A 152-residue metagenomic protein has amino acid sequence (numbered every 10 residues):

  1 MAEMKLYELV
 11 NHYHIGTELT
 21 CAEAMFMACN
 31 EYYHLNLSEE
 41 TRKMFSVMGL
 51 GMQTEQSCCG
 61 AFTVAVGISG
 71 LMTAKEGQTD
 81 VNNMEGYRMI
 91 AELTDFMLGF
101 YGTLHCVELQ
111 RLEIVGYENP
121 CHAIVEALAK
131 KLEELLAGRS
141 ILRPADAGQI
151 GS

Functional and structural regions predicted by a protein language model:
M1-A2, C29-V47, F100-L104: Acidic-glycine-rich active-site phosphate/pyrophosphate-binding loop
M1-T17: Polybasic, low-complexity association/targeting segments
T17-L37, E92-G99: An acidic intrinsically disordered interaction segment
Y32-K43, L71-G86: Phosphate-handling active-site elements
T41, Q56-A61: Active-site nucleophile and cofactor-binding loops and adjacent substrate-binding regions of central metabolic enzymes
V47-Q56: Transmembrane alpha-helix interface/packing and boundary motifs in multi-pass membrane proteins, characterized by
T63-M72: DPxDG-like acidic metal-binding loop motif
E85-S152: C-terminal binding/interaction regions
